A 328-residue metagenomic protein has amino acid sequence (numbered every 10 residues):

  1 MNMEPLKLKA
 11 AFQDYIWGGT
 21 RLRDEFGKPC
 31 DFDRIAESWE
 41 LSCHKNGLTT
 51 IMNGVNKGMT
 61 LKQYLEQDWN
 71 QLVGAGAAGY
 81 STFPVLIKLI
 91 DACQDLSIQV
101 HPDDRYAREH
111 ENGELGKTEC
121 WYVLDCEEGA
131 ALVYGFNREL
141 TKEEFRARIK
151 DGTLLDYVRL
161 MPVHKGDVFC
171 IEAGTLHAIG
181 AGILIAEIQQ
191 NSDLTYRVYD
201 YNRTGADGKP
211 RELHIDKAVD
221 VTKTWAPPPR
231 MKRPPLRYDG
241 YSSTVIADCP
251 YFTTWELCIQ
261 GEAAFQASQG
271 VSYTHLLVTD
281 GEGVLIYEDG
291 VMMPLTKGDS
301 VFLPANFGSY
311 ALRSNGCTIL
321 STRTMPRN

Functional and structural regions predicted by a protein language model:
M1-L140, D200-P229, T254, P326-N328: Transition-metal
Y80-T82, I90-D95, C126-G129, T175-T195 (+2 more regions): Ligand-binding loop in jelly-roll beta-barrel domains
I87, L96, G113, E119-Y122 (+5 more regions): His/acidic/aromatic-lined binding-pocket segments of jelly-roll/cupin-type domains and related regulatory beta-sandwich
D125-A130, E139, P162-E172, L176-G180: Secondary-structure boundary elements
A147-L155, E282-L285: Short, structured beta-strand/loop micro-motifs enriched in basic residues and often containing a Trp
D151, Y157, V168-C170, T175-P227: An exposed, glycine/acidic-rich loop-and-rim segment of catalytic or binding clefts
V158-C170, L184, Y287-F307: Short acidic-glycine-tyrosine-enriched beta hairpin
R233-M293, K297-D299, F307: Acidic/His-leaning functional-site neighborhoods
